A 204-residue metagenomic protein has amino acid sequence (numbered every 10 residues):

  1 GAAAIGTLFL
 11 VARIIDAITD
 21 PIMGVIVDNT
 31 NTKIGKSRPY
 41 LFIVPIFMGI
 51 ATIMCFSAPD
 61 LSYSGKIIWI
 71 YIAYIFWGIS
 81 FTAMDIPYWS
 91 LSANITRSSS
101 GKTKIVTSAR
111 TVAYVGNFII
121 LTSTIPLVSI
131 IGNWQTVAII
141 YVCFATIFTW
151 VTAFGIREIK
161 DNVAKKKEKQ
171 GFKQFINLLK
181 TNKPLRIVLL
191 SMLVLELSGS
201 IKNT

Functional and structural regions predicted by a protein language model:
G1-T204: Membrane-embedded alpha-helical bundles of multi-pass transporters/translocases, especially carrier/permease families
